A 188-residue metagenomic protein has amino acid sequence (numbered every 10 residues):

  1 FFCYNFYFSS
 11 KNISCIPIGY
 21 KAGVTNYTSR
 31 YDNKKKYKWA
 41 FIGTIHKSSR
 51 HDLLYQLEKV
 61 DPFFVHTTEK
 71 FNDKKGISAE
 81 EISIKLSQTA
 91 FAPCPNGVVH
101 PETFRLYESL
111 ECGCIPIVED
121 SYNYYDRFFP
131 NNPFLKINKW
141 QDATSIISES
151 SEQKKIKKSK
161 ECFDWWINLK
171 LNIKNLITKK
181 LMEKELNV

Functional and structural regions predicted by a protein language model:
F1-K136, W165-V188: Nucleotide-sugar donor-binding catalytic core of glycosyltransferases
N131-S150: Acidic, PIN/NYN-like endoribonuclease modules and their adjacent C-terminal/linker elements
S145-W165: Conserved donor-nucleotide binding/catalytic region of nucleotide-linked donor-dependent transferases
